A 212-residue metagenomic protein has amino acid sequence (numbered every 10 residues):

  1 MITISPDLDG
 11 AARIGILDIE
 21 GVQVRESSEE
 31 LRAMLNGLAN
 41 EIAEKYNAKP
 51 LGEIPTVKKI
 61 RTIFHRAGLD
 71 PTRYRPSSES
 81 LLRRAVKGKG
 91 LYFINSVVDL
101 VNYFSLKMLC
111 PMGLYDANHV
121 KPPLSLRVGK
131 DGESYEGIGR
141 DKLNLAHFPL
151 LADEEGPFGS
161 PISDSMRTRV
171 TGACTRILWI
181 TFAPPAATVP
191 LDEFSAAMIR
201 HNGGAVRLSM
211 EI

Functional and structural regions predicted by a protein language model:
M1-I212: Charge-biased, low-complexity intrinsically disordered regions
